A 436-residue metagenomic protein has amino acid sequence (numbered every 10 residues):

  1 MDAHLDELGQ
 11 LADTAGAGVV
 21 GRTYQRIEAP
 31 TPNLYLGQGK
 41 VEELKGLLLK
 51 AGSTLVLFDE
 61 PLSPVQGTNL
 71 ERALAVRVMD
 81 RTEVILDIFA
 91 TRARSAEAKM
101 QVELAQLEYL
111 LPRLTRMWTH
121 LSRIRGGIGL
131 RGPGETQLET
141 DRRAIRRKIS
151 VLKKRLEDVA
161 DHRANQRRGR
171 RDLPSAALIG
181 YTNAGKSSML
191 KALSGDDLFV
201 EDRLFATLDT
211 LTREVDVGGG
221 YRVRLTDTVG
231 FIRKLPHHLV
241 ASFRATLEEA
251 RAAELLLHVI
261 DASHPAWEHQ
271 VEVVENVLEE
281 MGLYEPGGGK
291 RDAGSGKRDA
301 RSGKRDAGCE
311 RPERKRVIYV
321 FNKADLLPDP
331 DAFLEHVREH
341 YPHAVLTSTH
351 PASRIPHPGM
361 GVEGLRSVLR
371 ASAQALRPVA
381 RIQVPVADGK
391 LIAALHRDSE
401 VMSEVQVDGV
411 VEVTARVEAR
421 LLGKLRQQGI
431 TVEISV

Functional and structural regions predicted by a protein language model:
M1-R81, I85, V436: N-terminal accessory targeting/assembly segments
I27-A29, P61-P64, E83-L86, V229-I232 (+6 more regions): Conserved nucleotide-binding/hydrolysis micro-motifs of P-loop NTPases
I27-Y35, L57-P64, R233-P236, R251-V273 (+4 more regions): Conserved Switch II/interswitch segment of TRAFAC-class P-loop GTPases
P30-L34, R92-E97, T136-Q137, D197-F199 (+3 more regions): Flexible beta-alpha connector loops of hexameric P-loop NTPases
A73-G126, L130-P133, Y284-E285, R311-P385 (+1 more regions): Canonical P-loop GTPase G-domain recognition
M117-L255: Conserved G1/Walker A P-loop phosphate-binding module
G288, A293-S295, A300-S302, A307-C309 (+2 more regions): Intrinsically disordered, low-complexity proline-rich regions
A371-L421: Long, well-ordered amphipathic alpha-helical subdomains in the mid-to-C-terminal portions of large enzyme subunits
